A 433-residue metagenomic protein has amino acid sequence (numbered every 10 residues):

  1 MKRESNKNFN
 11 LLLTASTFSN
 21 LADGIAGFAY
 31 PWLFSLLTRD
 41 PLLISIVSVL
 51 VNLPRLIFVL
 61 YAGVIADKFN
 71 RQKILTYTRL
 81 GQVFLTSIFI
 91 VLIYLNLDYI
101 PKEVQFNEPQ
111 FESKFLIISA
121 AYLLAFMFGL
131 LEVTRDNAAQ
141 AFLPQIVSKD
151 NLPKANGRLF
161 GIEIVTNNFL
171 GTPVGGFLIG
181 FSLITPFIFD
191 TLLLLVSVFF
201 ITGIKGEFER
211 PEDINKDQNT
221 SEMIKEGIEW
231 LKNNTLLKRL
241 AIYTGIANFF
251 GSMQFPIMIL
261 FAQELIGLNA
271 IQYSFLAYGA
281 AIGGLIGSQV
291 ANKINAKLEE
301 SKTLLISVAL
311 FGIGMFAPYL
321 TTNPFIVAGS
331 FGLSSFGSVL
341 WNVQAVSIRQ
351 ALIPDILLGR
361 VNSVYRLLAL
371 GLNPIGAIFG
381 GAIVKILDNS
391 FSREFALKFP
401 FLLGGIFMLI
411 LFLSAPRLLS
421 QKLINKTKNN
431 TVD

Functional and structural regions predicted by a protein language model:
M1-F9, G206-I242, D433: Juxtamembrane intracellular "pre-TM" segments in multi-pass secondary transporters
M1-L56, N233-A280: Helix-loop boundary and gating motifs at the non-cytosolic
P31-L37, V91-V104, F169-F189, E264-L265 (+1 more regions): Transmembrane alpha-helix termini and helix-breaking/packing motifs in multi-pass membrane transporters
P41-L42, K149-L159, A270, D355-Y365: Loop-to-transmembrane helix entry/capping segments in MFS-fold secondary transporters and related SLC/MFSD carriers
L56-Y61, K68, Q72-I74, T78 (+6 more regions): C-terminal transmembrane bundle of multi-pass solute transporters/carriers
L80-S113, A309-T322: C-terminal ends and interior cores of transmembrane alpha-helices in multi-pass membrane transporters/permeases
N96-L97, A141, Q145, F187-D217 (+1 more regions): Helix-loop junctions on the cytosolic side of multi-pass membrane transporters, especially the intracellular loop
L124-N167: Cytoplasmic helix-loop-helix junction between adjacent transmembrane helices in 12-TM secondary transporters
